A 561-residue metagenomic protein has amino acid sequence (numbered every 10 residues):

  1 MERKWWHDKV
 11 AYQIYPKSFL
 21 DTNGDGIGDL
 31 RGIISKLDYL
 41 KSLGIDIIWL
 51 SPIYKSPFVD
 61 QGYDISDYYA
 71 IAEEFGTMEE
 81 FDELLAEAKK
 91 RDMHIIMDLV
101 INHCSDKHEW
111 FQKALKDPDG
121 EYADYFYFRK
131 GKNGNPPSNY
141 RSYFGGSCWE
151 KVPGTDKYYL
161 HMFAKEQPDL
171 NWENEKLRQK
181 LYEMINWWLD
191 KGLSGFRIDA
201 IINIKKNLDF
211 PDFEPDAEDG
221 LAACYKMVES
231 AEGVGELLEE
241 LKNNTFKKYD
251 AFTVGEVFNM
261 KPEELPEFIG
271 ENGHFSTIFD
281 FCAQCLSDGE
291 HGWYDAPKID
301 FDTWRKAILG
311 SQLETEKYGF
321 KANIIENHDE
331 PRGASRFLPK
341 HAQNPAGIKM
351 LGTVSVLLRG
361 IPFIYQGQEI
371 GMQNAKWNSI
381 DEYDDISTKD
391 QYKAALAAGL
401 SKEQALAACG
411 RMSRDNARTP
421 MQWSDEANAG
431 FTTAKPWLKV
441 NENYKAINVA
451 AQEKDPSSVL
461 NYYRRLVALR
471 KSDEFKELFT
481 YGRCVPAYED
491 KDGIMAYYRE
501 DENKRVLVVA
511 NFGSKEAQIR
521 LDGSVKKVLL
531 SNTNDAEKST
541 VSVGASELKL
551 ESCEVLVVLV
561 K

Functional and structural regions predicted by a protein language model:
M1-K55, D82, E87-A88, I361-I364 (+2 more regions): Carbohydrate-interacting/catalytic domains
E2-N186, D190, N203-E263, G270 (+1 more regions): Acidic/aromatic-lined carbohydrate-recognition and catalytic surfaces of CAZymes acting on diverse glycans
K36, E87, M184-W187, K191 (+6 more regions): Generic, well-ordered alpha-helical scaffold segments in large soluble proteins
I48, F196-I198: Hydrophobic residues within beta-strands of alpha/beta enzymes
H94, D98, G195, F252 (+3 more regions): Hydrophobic "anchor" residues on beta-strands that sit immediately upstream of conserved functional sites
D106-N139, Y143, L238, K242-P420 (+1 more regions): Conserved alpha/beta catalytic core and glycan-binding cleft of carbohydrate-active enzymes
P168-R178, Y225-S230, G333-A346, A407-A408 (+1 more regions): Active-site rim elements
A217-G220, L286-D288, D329-A334, K439-I447: Short acidic (Asp/Glu) and glycine-rich catalytic loops that position anionic groups and cofactors
